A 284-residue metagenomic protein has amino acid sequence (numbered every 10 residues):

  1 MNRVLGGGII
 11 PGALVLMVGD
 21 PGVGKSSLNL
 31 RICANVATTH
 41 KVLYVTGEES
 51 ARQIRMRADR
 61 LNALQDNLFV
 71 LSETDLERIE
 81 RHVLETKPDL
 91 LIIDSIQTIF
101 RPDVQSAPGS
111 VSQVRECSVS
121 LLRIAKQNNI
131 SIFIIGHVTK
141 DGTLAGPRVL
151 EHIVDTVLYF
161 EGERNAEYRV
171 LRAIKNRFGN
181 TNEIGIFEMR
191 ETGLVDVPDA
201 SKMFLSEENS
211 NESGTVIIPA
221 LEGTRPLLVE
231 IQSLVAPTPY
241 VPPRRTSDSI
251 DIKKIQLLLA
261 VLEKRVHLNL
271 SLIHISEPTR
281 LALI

Functional and structural regions predicted by a protein language model:
M1-L61, E80, L84: The Walker A/P-loop phosphate-binding site
P21-V23, E48-R52, R60, T74-R78 (+8 more regions): Conserved nucleotide-binding/hydrolysis micro-motifs of P-loop NTPases
K41, N67, K87-L90, N128-F133: Loop/turn-to-beta-strand initiation segments
I54, I273-H274, P278-I284: Single conserved hydrophobic/aromatic residue that forms the stacking wall/gate of nucleotide- or nucleobase-binding
A63-V83: Short glycine-rich substrate-engagement loop in P-loop NTPases that contacts/grips substrate
D66-E73, R101-R115, P243-I252: Flexible beta-alpha connector loops of hexameric P-loop NTPases
L84-T86, L90, Q97, I153 (+1 more regions): Conserved P-loop NTPase
S112-F133, H137, T156-R164, E263: Substrate-engagement module of ASCE P-loop NTPases
